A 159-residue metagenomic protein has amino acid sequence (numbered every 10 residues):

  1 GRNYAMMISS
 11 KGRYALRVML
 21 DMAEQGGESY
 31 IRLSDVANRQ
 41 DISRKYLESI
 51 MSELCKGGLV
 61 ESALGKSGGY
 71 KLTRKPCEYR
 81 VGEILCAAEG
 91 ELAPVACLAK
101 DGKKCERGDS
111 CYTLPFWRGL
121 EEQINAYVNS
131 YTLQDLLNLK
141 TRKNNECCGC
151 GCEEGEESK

Functional and structural regions predicted by a protein language model:
G1-N3, A99-K159: C-terminal regulatory/oligomerization modules of transcriptional regulators
A15-G27: Short amphipathic alpha-helical interface segments
E24-G27, N38, K56: The C-terminal cap of the DNA-recognition helix in HTH/winged-HTH DNA-binding domains, marking the helix-to-coil
I31-Q40: A short alpha-helical element within helix-turn-helix/winged-helix DNA-binding domains across DNA-binding proteins
K45: Key DNA-contact positions within bacterial/archaeal DNA-binding proteins
I50-C55: Basic amphipathic alpha-helical segments that dock to polyanions
G58-L72: Beta-hairpin "wing" of winged helix-turn-helix
P76-D101, T113-L114, R118-Q123: Conserved segment of winged-helix/HTH DNA-binding domains
